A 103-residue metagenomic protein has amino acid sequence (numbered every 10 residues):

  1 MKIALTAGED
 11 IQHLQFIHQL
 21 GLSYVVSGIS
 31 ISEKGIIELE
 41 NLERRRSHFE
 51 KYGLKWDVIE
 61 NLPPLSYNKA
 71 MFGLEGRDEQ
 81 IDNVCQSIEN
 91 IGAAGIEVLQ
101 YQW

Functional and structural regions predicted by a protein language model:
M1-W103: N-terminal pre-domain/capping segments
